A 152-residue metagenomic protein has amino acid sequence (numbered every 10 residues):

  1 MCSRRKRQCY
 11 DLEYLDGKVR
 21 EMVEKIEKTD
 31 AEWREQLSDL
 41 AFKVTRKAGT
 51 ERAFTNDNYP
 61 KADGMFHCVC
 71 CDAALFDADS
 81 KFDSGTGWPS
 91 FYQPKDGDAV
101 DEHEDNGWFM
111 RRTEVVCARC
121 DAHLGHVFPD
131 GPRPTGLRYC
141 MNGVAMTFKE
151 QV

Functional and structural regions predicted by a protein language model:
R4-E21: Short, Lys/Arg-enriched N-terminal segments with co-localized hydrophobic residues within the first ~10-30 amino acids
L12-L15, E24-V152: A short Gly-Trp-Pro
